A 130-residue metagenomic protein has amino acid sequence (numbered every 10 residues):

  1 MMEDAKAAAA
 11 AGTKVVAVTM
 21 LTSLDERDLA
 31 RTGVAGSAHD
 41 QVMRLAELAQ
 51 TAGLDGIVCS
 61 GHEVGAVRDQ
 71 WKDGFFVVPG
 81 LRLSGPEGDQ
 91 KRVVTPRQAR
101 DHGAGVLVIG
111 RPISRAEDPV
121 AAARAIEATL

Functional and structural regions predicted by a protein language model:
M1-G56, S60-G65, Q70-G74, R82-P86: Conserved anion-binding
M2-A8, R100, I113-L130: C-terminal helical cap(s) of enzyme catalytic domains, especially alpha/beta-barrels
H39-M43, Q90-R97, R124: Charged helix-capping and loop-helix junction motifs
Q50, R100-D101: Non-catalytic positions within long, well-ordered alpha-helices that form the structural scaffold/packing of enzyme
V58, L107-V108: Conserved beta-strand positions in the central sheet of alpha/beta enzyme cores
W71-G80, A123-L130: Short, electropositive alpha-helical surface patch
P79-E87, K91-R92, I109: Catalytic-face loop-and-helix region of soluble metabolic enzyme cores
